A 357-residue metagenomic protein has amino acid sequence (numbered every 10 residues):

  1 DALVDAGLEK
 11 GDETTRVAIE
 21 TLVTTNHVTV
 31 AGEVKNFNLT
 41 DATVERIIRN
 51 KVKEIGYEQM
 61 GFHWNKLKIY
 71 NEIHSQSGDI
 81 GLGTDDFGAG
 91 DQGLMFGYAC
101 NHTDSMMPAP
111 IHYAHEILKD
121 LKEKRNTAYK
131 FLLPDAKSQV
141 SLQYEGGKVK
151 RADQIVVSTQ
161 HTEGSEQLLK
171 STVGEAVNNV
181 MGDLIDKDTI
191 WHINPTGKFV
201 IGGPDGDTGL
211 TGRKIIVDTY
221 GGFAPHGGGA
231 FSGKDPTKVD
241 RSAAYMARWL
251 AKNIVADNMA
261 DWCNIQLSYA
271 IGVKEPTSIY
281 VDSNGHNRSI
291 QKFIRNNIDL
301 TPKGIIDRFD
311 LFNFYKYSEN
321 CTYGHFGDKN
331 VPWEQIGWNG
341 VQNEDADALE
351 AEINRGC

Functional and structural regions predicted by a protein language model:
D1-G11, A99-K119, K234-N258: Alpha-helical support elements that line or immediately flank enzyme active sites and cofactor-binding pockets
T15-F37, I271-E275: Short, charge-patterned binding micro-sites
T15-I19, T25-V28, R46-V200, T322 (+2 more regions): Glycine-rich, mobile lid/loop segments that gate access to catalytic sites or pores
H27-K35, M95, A99-N101, V156-Q160 (+3 more regions): Short glycine-rich or small-residue beta-strand-to-loop segments that form or flank ligand, phosphate, metal/Fe-S
V28, T127-K148, N258-I290: A structural-propensity feature for long, helix-poor, extended segments
M60, R125, V180-D183, K234-D240 (+3 more regions): Flexible helix-coil linker/hinge segments at domain or subdomain boundaries
I69, W262, Q266-C357: Internal helix-turn-beta structural module
G164-V255: Glycine-rich anion/phosphate-binding loop at the beta-strand->alpha-helix junction
